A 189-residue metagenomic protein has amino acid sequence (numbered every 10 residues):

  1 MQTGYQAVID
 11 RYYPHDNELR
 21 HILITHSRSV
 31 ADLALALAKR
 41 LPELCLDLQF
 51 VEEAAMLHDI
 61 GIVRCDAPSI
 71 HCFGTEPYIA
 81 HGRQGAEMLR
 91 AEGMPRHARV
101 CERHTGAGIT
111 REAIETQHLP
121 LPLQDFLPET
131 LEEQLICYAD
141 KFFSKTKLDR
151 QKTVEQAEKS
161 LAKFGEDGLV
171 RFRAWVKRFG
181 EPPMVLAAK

Functional and structural regions predicted by a protein language model:
M1-P14, A80-R103, E181-K189: Short N-terminal secondary-structure initiator segments
M1-Y78: Acidic/His-rich, divalent-metal-binding segments that scaffold phosphate/diphosphate chemistry
G4-R11, F50, R96, V100 (+2 more regions): Exposed alpha-helical structural elements
V8-R11, L33, Q84-G85, Y138 (+1 more regions): A general alpha-helix detector
N17, H21-I24, E129, K163-E166: Charge-dense, low-complexity intrinsically disordered segments
R28, D32, P95, K177-G180: Generic structural signal for well-ordered, non-transmembrane alpha-helical segments in soluble/cytosolic regions
E43-R150, V154: Divalent metal-dependent catalytic cores for phosphoryl transfer on phosphate-bearing substrates
L161-K189: Charged phosphate-binding loop/patch that engages nucleotide di/tri-phosphates or the phosphate backbone of nucleic
